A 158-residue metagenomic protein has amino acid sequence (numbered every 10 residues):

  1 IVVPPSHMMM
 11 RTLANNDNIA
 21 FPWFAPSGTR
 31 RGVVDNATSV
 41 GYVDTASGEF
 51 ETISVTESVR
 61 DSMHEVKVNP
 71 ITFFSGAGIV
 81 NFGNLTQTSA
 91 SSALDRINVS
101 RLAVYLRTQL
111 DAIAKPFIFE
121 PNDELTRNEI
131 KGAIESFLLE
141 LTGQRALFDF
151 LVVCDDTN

Functional and structural regions predicted by a protein language model:
I1-N158: Structured, hydrophobic secondary-structure cores that serve as assembly/anchoring elements
